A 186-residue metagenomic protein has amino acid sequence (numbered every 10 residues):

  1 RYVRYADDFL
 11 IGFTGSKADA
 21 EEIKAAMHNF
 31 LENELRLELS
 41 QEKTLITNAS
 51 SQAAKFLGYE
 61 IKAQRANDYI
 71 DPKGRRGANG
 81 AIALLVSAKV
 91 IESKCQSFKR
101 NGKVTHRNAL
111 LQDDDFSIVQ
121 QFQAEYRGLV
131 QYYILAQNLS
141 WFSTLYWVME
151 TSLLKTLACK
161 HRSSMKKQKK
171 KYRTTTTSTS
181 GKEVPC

Functional and structural regions predicted by a protein language model:
R1-C186: Non-catalytic terminal/accessory segments
